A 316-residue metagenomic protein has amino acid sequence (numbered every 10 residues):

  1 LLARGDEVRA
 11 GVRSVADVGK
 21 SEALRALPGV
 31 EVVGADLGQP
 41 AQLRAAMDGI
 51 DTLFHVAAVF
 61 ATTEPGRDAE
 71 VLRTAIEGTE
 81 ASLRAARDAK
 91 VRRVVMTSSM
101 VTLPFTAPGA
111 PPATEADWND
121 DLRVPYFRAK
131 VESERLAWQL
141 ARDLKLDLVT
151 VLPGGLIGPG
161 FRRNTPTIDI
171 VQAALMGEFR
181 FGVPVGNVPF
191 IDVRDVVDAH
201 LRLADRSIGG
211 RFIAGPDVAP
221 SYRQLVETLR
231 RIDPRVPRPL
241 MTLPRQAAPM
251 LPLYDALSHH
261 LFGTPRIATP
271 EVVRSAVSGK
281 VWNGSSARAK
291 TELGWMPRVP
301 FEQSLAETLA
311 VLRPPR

Functional and structural regions predicted by a protein language model:
D6-D17: Conserved glycine-rich Rossmann-like NAD(P)H-binding loop of the short-chain dehydrogenase/reductase
A16-E77: NAD(P)H-binding glycine-rich loop region in Rossmannoid oxidoreductase-like domains and their noncatalytic homologs
T52, F179-D195, R211, P244-L293: A hydrophobic C-terminal alpha-helical subdomain
H55, V59, P65-P125: Conserved Rossmann-fold NAD(P)-dependent oxidoreductase catalytic core, especially the SDR/UDP-sugar
E64-P65, N119-D121, L156, R162 (+3 more regions): A conserved pocket-lining segment of Rossmann-fold NAD(P)-dependent short-chain dehydrogenase/reductase
L72-I76, P111-A116, L122-R135, G155 (+3 more regions): Short-chain dehydrogenase/reductase
S98, R135-P159: Conserved beta-loop-beta element that borders a ligand/cofactor-binding pocket
A199-I267, T291, P300-L309, R316: Mid/C-terminal beta-alpha module of Rossmann-like enzyme folds, strongest in SDR-family dehydrogenases/epimerases
